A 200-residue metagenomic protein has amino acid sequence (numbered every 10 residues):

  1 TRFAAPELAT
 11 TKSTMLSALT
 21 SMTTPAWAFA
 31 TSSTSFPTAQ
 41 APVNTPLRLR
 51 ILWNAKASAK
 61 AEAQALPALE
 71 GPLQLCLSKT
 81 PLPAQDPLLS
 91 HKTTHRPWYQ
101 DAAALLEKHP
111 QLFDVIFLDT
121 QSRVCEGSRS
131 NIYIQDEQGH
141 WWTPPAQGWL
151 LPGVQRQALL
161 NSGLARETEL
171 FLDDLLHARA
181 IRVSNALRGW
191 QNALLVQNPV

Functional and structural regions predicted by a protein language model:
T1-A4, A26-R48, L52-V200: Helix-start/capping segments and mature chain N-termini
F3-T11: Extreme N-terminal basic, low-complexity initiation segments that serve as generic localization/processing leaders
T10-P25, T31-S35: Intrinsically disordered, low-complexity segments enriched in small polar residues
